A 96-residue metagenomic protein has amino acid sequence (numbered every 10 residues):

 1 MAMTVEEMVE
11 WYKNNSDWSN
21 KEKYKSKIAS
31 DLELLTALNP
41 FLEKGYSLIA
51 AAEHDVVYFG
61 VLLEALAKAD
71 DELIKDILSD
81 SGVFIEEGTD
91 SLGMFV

Functional and structural regions predicted by a protein language model:
M1-S47: Long, contiguous N-terminal structural blocks used for assembly/anchoring
L38, V57-F59, L92-M94: Generic structural hydrophobic/aromatic packing signal, biased to beta-strands
N39-I49, D80-E87: Short secondary-structure junctions
S47-L66: Short glycine-rich, basic-tinged beta-strand/loop micro-motifs
L66-V96: Short, compact, well-ordered microdomains
